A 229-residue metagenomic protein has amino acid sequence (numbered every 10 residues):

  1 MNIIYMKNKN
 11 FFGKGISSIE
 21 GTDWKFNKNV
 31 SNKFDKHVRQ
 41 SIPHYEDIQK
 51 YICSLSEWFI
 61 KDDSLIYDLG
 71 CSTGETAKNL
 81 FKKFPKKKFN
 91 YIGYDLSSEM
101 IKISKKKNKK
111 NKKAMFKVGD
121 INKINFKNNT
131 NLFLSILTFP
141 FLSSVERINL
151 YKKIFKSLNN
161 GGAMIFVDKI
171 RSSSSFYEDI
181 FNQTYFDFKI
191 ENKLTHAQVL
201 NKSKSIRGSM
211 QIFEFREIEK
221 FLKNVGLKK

Functional and structural regions predicted by a protein language model:
I3-K33: N-terminal, positively charged/glycine-rich alpha-helical extensions of SAM-dependent methyltransferases
H44-D62: Conserved alpha-helix/loop element of class I SAM-dependent methyltransferases that forms part of the SAM/SAH-binding
Y67, S72-K123: Class I SAM-dependent methyltransferase SAM/SAH-binding core
L134: A conserved beta-strand element that flanks and buttresses the S-adenosyl-L-methionine
L137-P140: Short catalytic micro-motifs in class I SAM-dependent methyltransferases
I148-N160: A short glycine-rich, Lys/Arg-flanked "PGG" loop and its adjoining helix->strand segment in the class I
G161-K169: Conserved beta-strand signature within the Rossmann-like core of class I S-adenosyl-L-methionine
I170-F221: C-terminal alpha-helical "lid/dimerization" subdomain adjacent to the S-adenosyl-L-methionine
